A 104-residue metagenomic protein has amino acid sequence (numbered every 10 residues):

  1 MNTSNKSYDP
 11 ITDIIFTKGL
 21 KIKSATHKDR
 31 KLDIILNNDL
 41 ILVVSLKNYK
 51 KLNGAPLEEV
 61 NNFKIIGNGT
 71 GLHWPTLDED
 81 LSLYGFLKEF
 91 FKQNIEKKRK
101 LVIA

Functional and structural regions predicted by a protein language model:
M1-A104: Motif-centric detector for short Cys/His coordination patterns
